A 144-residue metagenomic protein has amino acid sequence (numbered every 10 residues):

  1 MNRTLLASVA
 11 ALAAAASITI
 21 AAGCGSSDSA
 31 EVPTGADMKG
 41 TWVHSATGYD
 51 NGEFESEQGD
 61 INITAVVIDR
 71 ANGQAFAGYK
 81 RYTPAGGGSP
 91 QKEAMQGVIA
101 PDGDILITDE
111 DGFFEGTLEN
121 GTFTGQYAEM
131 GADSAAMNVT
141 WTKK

Functional and structural regions predicted by a protein language model:
M1-A11: Bacterial N-terminal signal peptides that target proteins for export
A10-I18: Hydrophobic helical h-region of N-terminal Sec-dependent signal peptides in bacterial secretory/periplasmic proteins
T19-G23: C-terminal motif of bacterial Sec signal peptides marking the signal peptidase cleavage site
C24, W42, E53-F54: Signals and flexible motifs at protein termini associated with secretion
S26, V32, M38, S45-Y49 (+3 more regions): Edge beta-strand at a domain terminus
H44, A75-Y79, I105-D109, G116 (+1 more regions): Short hydrophobic/aromatic-rich beta-strand segments that constitute the beta-sheet cores of beta-sandwich/beta-barrel
G48-D50, G78-G88, E110-F113, E129-A132: Short, solvent-exposed aromatic-acidic interface loops
G52-I99: N-terminal glycine/threonine-rich, aromatic-flanked beta-hairpin/loop signature
